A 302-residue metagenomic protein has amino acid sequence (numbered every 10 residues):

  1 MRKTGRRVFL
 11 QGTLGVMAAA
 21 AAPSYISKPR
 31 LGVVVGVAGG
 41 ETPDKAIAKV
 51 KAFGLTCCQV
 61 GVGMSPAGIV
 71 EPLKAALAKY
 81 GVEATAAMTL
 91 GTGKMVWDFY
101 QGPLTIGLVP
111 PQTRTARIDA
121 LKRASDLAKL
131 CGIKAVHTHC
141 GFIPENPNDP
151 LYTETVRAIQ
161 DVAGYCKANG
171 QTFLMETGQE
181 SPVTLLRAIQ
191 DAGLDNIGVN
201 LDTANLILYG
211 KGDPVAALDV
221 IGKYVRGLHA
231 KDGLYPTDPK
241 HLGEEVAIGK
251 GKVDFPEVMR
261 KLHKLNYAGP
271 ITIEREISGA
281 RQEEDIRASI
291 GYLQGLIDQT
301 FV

Functional and structural regions predicted by a protein language model:
M1-M17: N-terminal secretory signal peptides and thylakoid transit peptides that target proteins across membranes
T13-Y25, E41-K45, K49, M95-G198 (+1 more regions): Active-site acidic/histidine proton-transfer and metal-coordination neighborhood in alpha/beta enzyme cores
I26, I47-A52, A67-M88, D126-G132 (+4 more regions): Acidic (Asp/Glu)-rich catalytic clusters
P29-V35, C58-V60, A84-T89, V136-T138 (+4 more regions): Hydrophobic faces of well-ordered beta-strands that scaffold small-molecule active sites in alpha/beta enzyme cores
G36-P43, G61-P72, I143-P147, G178-V183 (+4 more regions): Acidic-and-aromatic substrate-binding clefts and catalytic sites of carbohydrate-active enzymes
V50, C58, A128, L228 (+3 more regions): Conserved, mostly hydrophobic/aromatic
C57-C58, A87, V156-K252, M259: Acidic/histidine-rich catalytic cores of soluble enzymes
E283-F301: C-terminal helical cap(s) of enzyme catalytic domains, especially alpha/beta-barrels
